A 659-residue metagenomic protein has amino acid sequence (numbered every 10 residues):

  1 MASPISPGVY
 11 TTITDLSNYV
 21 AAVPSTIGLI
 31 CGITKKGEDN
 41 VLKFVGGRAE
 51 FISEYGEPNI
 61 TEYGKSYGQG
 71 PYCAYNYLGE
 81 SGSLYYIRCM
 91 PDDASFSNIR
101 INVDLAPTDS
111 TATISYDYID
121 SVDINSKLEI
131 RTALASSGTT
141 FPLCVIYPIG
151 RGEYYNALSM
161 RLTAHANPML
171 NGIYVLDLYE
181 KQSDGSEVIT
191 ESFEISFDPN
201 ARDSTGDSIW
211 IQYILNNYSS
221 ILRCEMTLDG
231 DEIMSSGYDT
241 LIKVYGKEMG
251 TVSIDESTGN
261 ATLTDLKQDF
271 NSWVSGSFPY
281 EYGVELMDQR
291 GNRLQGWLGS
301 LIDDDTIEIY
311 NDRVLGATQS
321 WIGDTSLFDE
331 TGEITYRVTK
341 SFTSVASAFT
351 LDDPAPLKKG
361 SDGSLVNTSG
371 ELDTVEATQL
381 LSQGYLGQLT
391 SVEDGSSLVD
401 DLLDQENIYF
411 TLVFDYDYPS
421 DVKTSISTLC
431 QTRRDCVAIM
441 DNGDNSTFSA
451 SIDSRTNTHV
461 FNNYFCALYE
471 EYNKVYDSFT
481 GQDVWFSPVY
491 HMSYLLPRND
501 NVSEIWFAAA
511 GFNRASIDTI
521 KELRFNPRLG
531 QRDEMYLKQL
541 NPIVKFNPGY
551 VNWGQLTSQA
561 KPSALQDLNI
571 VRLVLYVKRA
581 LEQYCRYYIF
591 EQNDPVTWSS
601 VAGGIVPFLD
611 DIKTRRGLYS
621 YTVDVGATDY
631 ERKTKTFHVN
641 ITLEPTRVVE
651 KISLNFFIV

Functional and structural regions predicted by a protein language model:
M1-A106, S277, G291, D362-V659: Structured, hydrophobic secondary-structure cores that serve as assembly/anchoring elements
M1-N217, R223-E248, S277: Extended assembly-interface regions of large multimeric machines
Y147, D177-Y179, E285, N640-E644: Residue-level recognition of well-ordered beta-strand positions that form the cores of beta-sheet-rich folds across
P148-G150, D288, N311, D417: Residues on the solvent-exposed faces and adjacent turns of beta-rich solenoids used to engage binding targets
Y174-L176, A261-L263, D305-E308, F637: Hydrophobic residues embedded in beta-strands of well-ordered beta-sheets
W210-G246, T339-D404, S420: Recognizes the extracellular SEMA beta-propeller fold with strongest preference for semaphorin/plexin SEMA domains
K247-E256, T264-F278, D288-D353: Small/polar beta-strand repeat architecture
